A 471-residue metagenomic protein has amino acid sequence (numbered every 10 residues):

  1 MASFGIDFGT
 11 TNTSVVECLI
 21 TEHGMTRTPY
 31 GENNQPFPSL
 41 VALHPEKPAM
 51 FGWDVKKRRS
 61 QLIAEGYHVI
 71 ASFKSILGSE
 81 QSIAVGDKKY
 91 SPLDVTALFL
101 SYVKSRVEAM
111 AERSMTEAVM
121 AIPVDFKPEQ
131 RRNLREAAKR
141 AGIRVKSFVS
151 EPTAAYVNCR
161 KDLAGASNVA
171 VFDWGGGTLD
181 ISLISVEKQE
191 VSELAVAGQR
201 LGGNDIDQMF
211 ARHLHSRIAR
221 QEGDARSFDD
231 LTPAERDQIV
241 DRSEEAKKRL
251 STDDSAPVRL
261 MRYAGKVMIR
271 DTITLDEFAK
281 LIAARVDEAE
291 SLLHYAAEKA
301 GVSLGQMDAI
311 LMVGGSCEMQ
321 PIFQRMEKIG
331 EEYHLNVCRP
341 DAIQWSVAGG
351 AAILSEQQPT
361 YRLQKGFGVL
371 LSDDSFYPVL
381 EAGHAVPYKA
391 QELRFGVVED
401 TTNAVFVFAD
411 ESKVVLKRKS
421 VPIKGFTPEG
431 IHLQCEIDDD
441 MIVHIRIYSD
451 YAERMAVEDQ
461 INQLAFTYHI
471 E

Functional and structural regions predicted by a protein language model:
M1-A2, K146-F172, K299, S346-Q358 (+1 more regions): Conserved phosphate-binding catalytic cores of ATP/NTP-utilizing and phosphoryl-transfer enzymes
M1-M25, D162-E193, S243, M312 (+1 more regions): Gly/Thr-rich phosphate-binding beta-strand-loop-beta motif of the actin/hexokinase/Hsp70
F8-T10, R220-D229, A234, A309 (+1 more regions): Acidic, glycine/GT-rich loop-and beta-edge segments that sit at the periphery of enzyme/chaperone cores
L19-R144, S150, Q208-A256, F408-L416 (+1 more regions): Phosphate-binding loop and its immediate beta->loop->alpha context in nucleotide/phosphate-handling enzymes
M25-T28, K57-R58, V191-R200, A225-F228 (+1 more regions): Short beta-alpha connecting loops at secondary-structure transitions that line or flank enzyme active sites
P36-P48, V186-D230, I273-S291, Q357 (+1 more regions): Glycine-rich phosphate-binding loop plus the immediately following alpha-helix
E65-S72, G78, I442-E471: Catalytic P-loop NTP-binding/switch module of NTPases
R249-L363, E399, V405-F408, K417 (+1 more regions): Helical "lid/coupling" subdomains associated with nucleotide-phosphate turnover
